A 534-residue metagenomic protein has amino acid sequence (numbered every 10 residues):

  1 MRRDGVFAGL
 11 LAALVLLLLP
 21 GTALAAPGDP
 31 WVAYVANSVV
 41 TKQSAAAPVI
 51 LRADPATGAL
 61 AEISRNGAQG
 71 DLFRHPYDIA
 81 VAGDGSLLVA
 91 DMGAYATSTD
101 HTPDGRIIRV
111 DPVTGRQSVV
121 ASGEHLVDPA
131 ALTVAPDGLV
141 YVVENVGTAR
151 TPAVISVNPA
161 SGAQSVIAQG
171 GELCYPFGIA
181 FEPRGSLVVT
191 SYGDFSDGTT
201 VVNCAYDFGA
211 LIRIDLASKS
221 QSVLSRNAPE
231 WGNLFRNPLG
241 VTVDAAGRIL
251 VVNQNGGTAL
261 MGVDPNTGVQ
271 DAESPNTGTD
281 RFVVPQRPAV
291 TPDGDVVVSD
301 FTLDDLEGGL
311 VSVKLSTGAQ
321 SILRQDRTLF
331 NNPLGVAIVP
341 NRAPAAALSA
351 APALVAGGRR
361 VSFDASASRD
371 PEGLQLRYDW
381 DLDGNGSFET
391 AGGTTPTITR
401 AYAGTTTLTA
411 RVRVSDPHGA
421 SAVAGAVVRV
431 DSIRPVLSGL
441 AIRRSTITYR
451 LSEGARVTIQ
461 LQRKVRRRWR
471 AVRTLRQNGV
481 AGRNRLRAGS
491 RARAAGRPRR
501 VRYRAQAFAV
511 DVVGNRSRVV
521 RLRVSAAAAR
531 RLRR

Functional and structural regions predicted by a protein language model:
A26-P30, A45-A47, Q69-D84, D104 (+9 more regions): Beta-rich, blade/repeat-based domains predominating in secreted/periplasmic proteins but also intracellular
Y34-N37, L88-A90, Y141-V143, V188-T190 (+2 more regions): Residue position within the beta-strands of beta-propeller blades
S38-V40, M92-A94, N145-G147, Y192-D194 (+3 more regions): Short loop/turn segments immediately following the C-termini of beta-strands
D364-E372, R450-S452: Acidic, Ser/Thr
P371-D379: Solvent-exposed loop segments of extracellular immunoglobulin-like
T394-L408: Solvent-exposed segments in extracellular or luminal domains encompassing
V414-A420, V510-N515: Short, solvent-exposed loop/turn segments at the edges of extracellular beta-sandwich modules
R468-P498: Glycine-centered tight-turn motifs at strand-turn-strand junctions
